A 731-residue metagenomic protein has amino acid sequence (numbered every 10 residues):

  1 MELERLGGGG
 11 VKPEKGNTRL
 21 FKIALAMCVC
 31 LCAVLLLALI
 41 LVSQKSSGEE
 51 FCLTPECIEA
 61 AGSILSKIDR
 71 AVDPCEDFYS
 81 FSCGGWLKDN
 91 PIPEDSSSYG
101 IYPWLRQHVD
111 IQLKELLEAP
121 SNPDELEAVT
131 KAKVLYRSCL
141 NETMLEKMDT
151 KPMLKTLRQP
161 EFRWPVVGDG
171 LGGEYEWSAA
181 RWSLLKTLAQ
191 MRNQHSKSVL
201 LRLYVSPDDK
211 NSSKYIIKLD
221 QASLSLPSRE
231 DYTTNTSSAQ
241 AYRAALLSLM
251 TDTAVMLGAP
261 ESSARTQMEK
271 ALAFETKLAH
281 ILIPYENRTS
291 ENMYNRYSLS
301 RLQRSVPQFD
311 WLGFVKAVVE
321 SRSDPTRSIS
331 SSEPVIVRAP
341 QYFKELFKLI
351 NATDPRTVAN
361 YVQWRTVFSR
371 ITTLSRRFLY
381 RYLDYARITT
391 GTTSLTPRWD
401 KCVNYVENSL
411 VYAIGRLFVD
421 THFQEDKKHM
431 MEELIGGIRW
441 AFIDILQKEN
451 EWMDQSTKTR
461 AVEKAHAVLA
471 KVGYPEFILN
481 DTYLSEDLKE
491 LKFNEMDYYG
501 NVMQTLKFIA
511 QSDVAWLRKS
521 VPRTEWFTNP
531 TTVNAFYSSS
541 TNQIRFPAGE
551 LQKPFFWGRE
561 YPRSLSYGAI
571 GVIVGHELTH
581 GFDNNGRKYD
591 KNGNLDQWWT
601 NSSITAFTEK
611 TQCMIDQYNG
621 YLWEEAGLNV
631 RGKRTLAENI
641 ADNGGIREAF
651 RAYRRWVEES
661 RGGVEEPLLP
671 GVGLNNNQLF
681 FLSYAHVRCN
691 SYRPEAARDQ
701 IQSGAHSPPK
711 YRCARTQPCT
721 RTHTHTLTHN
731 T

Functional and structural regions predicted by a protein language model:
M1-L31, A245: Helix-loop boundary elements of multi-pass alpha-helical membrane proteins
K22-H108: Signal-peptide-cleavage-adjacent N-terminal segments of secreted and extracellular proteins
L41, A271, K277, R296-S300 (+5 more regions): Intrinsically disordered, low-complexity linker/terminal regions across diverse proteins
K67-K88, Y232-V255, W452-M453, L636 (+1 more regions): Hydrophobic/aromatic-rich, well-ordered segments within soluble, folded domains that form packed cores
A71-P74, D209-N211, Y537-S540, N675: Extracellular/periplasmic catalytic domains that process cell-envelope and extracellular macromolecules
F81, D220-A222, P547-G549: Active-site-proximal beta-strand/loop segments in catalytic clefts of secreted hydrolases
W86-N90, L226-P227, P554: Short, solvent-exposed loop/turn elements at domain surfaces
Q112-I438, P475, L488, F493-N494 (+1 more regions): Noncatalytic, helix-rich "gating/capping" subdomain that lines the substrate-entry/channel surface of large enzyme
